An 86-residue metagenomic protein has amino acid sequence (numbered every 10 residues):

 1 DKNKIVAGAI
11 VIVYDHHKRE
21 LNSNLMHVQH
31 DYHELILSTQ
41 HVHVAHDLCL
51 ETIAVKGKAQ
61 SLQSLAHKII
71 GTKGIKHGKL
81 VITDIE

Functional and structural regions predicted by a protein language model:
D1-E86: Long, contiguous binding/interaction regions
